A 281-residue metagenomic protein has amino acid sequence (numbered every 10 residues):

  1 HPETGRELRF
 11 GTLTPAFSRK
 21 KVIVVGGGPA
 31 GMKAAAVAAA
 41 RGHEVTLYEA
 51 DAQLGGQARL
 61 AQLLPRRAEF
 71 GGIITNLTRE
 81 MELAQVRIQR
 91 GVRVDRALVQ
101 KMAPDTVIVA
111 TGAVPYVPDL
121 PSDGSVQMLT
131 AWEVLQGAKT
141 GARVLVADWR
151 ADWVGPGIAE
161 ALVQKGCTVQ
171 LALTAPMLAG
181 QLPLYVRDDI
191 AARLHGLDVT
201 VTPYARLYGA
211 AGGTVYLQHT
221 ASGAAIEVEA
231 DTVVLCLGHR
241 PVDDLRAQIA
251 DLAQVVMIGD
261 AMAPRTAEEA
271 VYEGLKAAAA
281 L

Functional and structural regions predicted by a protein language model:
H1, Q62-L64, L83-A84, P104-D105 (+5 more regions): Short linear motifs at secondary-structure transitions and domain/linker junctions
H1-S18: Cysteine-cluster motifs in flexible loop/terminal segments that predominantly coordinate metals
E3-T4, E82, V86, C167 (+2 more regions): Generic secondary-structure signature for well-ordered alpha-helical cores
T4-R6, V126-Q127, A142, L197 (+1 more regions): Generic structural motif recognizing short loop/turn segments at the entrances and edges of beta-strands
A16-A50, L54, Q89-A103, A110-L184 (+2 more regions): Rossmann-like dinucleotide/flavin-binding elements
G56-M102, L182-Y208, G213-T214: N-terminal Rossmann-like dinucleotide/flavin-binding domain of flavoprotein oxidoreductases that bind FAD/FMN
L207-Y208, T220-S222: Short polar/acidic secondary-structure junctions
V215-H219: SH3/SH3-like beta-barrel fold
